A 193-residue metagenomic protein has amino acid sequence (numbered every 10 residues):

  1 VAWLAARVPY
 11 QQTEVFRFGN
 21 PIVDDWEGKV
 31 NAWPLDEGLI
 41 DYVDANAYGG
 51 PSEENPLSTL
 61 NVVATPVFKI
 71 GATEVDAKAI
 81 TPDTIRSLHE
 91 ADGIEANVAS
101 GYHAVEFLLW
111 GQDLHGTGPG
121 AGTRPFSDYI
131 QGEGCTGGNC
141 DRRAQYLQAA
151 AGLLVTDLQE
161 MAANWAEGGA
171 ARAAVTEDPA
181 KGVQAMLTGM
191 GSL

Functional and structural regions predicted by a protein language model:
V1-L193: Mature extracytoplasmic or organellar-lumen-exposed domains after removal of signal/transit peptides
